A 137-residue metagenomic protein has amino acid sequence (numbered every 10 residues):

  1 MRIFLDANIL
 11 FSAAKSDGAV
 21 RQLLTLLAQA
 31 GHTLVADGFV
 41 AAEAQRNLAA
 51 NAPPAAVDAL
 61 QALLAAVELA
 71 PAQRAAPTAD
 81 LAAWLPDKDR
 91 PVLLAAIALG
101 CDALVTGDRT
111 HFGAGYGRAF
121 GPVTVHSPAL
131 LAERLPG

Functional and structural regions predicted by a protein language model:
M1-R2: Residues that mark the start of a beta-strand
L5, D17-A49: PIN/NYN-family metal-dependent endoribonuclease catalytic core
L26, A95, G117: Hydrophobic/aromatic ligand-binding patch that stacks against planar heteroaromatic rings of cofactors or nucleotides
A30, A65, A119-G121: Short, structured coil segments at secondary-structure junctions
G38, G107-R109: Short secondary-structure boundary segments
L69-G107: Active-site neighborhoods of divalent-metal-dependent phosphate/nucleic-acid chemistry enzymes
A82-A83, D102-A103, T110-G137: Acidic, PIN/NYN-like endoribonuclease modules and their adjacent C-terminal/linker elements
